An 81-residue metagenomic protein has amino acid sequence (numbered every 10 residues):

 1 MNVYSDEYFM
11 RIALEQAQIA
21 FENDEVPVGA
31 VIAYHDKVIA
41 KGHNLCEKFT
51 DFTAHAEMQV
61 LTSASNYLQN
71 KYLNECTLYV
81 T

Functional and structural regions predicted by a protein language model:
N2-N23: Short, basic/aromatic recognition patches
D6, M10, V28-G29, E57: Alpha-helical structural signal
R11, Y34, A40-T81: Zn2+-dependent cytidine deaminase-like catalytic core
D24-V28, N74: Short, basic and Ser/Thr-rich N-terminal targeting/leader segments
V28-D36: Short beta-strand scaffold segments in enzyme catalytic cores
